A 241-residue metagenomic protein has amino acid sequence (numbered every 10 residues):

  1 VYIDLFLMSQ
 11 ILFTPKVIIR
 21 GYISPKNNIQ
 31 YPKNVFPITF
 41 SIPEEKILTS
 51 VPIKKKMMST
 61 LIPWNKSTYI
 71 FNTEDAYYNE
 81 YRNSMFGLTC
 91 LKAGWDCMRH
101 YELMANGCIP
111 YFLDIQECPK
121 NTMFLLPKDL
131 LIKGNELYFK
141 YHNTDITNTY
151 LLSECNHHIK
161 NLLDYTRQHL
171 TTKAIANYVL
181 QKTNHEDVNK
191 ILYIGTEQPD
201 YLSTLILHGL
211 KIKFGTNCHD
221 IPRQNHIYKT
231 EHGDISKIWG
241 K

Functional and structural regions predicted by a protein language model:
V1-N65, N143-C155, K160-E186, G195: Catalytic core of nucleotide-activated saccharide and alditol-phosphate transferases
P25-N27, P32-S50, I212, T216 (+1 more regions): Contiguous N-terminal and early-domain "leader" segments and peripheral loops that mark the onset or edge of a domain
Y69, T73-E197, Y201-F214, C218-W239: Catalytic binding pocket for nucleotide-activated donors in carbohydrate/polymer assembly enzymes
